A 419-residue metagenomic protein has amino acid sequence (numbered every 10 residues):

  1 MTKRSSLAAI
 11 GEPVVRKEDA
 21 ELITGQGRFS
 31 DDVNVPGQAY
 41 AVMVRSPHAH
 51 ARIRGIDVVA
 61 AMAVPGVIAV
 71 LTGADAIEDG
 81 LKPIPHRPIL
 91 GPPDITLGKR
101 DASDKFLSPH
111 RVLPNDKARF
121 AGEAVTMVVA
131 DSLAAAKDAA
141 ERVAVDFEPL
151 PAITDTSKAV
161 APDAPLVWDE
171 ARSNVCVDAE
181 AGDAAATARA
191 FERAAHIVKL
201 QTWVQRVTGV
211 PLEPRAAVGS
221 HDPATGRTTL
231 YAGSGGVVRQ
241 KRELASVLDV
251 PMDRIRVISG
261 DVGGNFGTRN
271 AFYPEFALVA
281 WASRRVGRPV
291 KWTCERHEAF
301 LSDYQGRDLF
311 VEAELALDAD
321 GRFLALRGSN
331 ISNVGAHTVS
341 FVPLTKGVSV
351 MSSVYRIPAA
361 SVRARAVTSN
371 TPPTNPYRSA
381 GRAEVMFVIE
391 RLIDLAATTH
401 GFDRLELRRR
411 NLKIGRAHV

Functional and structural regions predicted by a protein language model:
M1-S173, I197-L200, R285: Flexible, low-hydrophobicity surface segments
T2-L7, E78, S108, A135-K158 (+5 more regions): Gly/Pro-rich active-site capping loops and adjacent beta-alpha segments that organize cofactor/substrate pockets
S30-A39, V210-R215, A360-T371: Flexible hinge/switch segments at interdomain interfaces of large molecular machines
P36, A417-V419: Conserved small/polar residues in nucleotide/adenosyl-binding loops
M43-E78, M127-F147, A216-G260, N265-V286 (+4 more regions): Alpha-helical support elements that line or immediately flank enzyme active sites and cofactor-binding pockets
R87-A134, G267-A319, T374-T399, R416: Glycine-rich and small/hydrophobic secondary-structure elements
L97-R100, E192-V207, W292-A299, S340: Short Pro/Gly-enriched beta-strand edge/turn motifs at strand-loop
P162-L248, L412, R416: Helix-loop-helix junctions that connect adjacent transmembrane helices in secondary transporters/permeases, recognized
